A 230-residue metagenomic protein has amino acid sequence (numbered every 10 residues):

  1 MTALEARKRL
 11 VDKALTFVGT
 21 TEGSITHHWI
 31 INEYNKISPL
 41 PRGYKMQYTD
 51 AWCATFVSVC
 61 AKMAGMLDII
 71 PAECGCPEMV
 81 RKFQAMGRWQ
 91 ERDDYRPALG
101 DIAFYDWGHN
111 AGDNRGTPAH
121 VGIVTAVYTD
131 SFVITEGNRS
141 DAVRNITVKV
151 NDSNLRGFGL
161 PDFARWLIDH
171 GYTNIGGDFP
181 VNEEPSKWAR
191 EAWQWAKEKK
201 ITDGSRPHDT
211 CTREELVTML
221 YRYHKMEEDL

Functional and structural regions predicted by a protein language model:
M1-A64, K199: N-terminal capping segments
A3-K8, L67-D141: ...with weaker cross-activation on analogous glycine-rich loops/strands in unrelated enzymes
L4-K8, Q47-T55, F83, E91 (+3 more regions): Soluble non-cytosolic domains of exported or imported proteins
A14, V57, G100-A103, G122 (+3 more regions): Residue-level preference for non-acidic, small/hydrophobic
T20-S24, M66-L67, N110-G112, K225: Secretory-pathway/luminal and periplasmic proteins that interact with or process carbohydrate-rich
I25-Y48, W107-S153: Glycine-rich catalytic cores of cysteine/serine-nucleophile enzymes that process amide/ester linkages in cell-envelope
A54-V59, D178-L230: Short, solvent-exposed alpha-helical surface patches in non-cytosolic proteins
N151-D178: Low-complexity, Gly/Ser/Thr/Pro-rich intrinsically disordered linker/tail segments
